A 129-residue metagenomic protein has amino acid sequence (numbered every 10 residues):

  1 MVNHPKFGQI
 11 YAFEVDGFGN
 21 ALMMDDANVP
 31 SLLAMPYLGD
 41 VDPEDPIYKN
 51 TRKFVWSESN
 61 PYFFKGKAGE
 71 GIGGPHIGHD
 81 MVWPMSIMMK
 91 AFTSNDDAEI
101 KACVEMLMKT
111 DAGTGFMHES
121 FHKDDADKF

Functional and structural regions predicted by a protein language model:
M1-S86: Extended ligand-binding clefts on enzyme/binding-domain cores
S31-V41, M88-D97, V104-L107: Alpha-helical support elements that line or immediately flank enzyme active sites and cofactor-binding pockets
D45, G78-V82, S94-K101, D111: Short, well-ordered coil↔helix boundary/capping segments
Y48-W56, D97-M108: Hydrophobic core segments within long, regular secondary-structure runs in both alpha- and beta-rich folds
K67-P75, K101-F129: C-terminal catalytic domain of Rieske-type non-heme iron oxygenases
